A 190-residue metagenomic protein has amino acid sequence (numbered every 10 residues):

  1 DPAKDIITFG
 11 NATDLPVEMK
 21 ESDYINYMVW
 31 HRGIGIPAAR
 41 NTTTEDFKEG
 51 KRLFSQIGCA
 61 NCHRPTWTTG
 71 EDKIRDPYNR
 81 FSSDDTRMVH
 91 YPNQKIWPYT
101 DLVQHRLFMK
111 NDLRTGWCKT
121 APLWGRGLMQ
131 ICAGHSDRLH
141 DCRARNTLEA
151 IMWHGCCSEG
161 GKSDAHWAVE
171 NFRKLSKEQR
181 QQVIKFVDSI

Functional and structural regions predicted by a protein language model:
D1-I190: Periplasmic c-type cytochrome electron-transfer domains
